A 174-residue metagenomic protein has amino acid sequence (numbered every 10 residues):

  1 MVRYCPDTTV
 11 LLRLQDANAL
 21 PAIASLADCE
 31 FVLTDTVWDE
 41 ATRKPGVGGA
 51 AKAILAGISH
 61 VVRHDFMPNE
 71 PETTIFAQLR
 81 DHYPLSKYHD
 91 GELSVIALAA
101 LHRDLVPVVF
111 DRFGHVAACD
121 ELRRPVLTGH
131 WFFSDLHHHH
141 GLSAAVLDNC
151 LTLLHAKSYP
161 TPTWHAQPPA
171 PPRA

Functional and structural regions predicted by a protein language model:
V2-L105, G114-A117, E121-L122, V126 (+1 more regions): Active-site-proximal, substrate-binding regions of enzyme catalytic domains and RNA-binding/basic surfaces
